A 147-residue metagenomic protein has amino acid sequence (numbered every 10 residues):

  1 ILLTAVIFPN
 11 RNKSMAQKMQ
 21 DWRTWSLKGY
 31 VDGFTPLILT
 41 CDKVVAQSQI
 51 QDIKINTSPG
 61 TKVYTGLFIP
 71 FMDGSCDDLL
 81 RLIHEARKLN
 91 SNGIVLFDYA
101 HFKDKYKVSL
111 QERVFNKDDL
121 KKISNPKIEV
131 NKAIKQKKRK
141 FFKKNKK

Functional and structural regions predicted by a protein language model:
I1-K18, T61-M72: Aromatic-lined carbohydrate-recognition surfaces of secreted/lumenal glycan-active proteins
I1-L3, K28-G33: Generic detector of short, locally flexible boundary/turn motifs and exposed helical patches
Q17-Q20, S48-Q51: Charged helix-capping and loop-helix junction motifs
Q20-D21, R81: Short Gly/charged-rich anion-binding patches and loops
Y30-A46, D52-I53, P59-F142: Substrate-binding cleft of secreted/luminal carbohydrate-active enzymes
N145-K147: Short acidic DE-rich linear segments
